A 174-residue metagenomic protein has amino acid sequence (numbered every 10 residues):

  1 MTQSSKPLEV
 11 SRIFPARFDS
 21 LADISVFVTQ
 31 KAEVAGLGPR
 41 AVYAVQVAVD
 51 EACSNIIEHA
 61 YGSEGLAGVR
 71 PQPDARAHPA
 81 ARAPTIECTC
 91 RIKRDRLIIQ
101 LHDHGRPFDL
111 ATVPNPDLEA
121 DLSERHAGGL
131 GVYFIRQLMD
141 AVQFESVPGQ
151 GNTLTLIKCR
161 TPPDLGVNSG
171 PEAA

Functional and structural regions predicted by a protein language model:
M1-S11, I56-A174: Conserved beta-strand-loop-beta-strand hairpin that lines the nucleotide-binding pocket of ATP/GTP-utilizing enzymes
S5-P39: Helix-loop-beta hinge of the Bergerat
F18-L21, V42, Q46, A83 (+1 more regions): Short, structured helix-loop boundary elements
V26-D50, S123-H126: Conserved short strand/loop->alpha-helix "switch" segment adjacent to the catalytic nucleotide/phosphoryl-transfer site
A48-E58: Short, well-structured hydrophobic secondary-structure segments
